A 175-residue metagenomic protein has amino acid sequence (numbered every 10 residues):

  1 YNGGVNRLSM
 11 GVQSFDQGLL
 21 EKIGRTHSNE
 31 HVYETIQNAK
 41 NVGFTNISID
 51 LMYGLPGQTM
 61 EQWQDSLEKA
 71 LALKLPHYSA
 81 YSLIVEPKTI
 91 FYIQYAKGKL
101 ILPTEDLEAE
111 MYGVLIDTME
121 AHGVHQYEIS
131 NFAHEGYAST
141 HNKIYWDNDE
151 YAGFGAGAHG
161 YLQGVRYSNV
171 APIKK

Functional and structural regions predicted by a protein language model:
Y1-K175: C-terminal scaffold of the Radical SAM
